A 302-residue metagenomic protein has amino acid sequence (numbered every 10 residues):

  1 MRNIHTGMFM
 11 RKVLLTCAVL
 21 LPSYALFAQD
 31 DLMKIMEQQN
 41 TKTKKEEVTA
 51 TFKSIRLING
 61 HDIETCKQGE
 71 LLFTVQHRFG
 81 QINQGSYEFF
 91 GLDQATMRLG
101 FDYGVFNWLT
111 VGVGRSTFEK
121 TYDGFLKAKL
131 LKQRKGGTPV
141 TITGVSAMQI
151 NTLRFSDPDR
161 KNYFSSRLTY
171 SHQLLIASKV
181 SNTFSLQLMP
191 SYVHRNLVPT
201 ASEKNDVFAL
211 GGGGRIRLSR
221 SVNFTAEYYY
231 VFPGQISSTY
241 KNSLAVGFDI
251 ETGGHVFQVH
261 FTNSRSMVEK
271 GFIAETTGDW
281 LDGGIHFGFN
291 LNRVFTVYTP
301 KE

Functional and structural regions predicted by a protein language model:
M1-L32: Bacterial Sec-dependent N-terminal signal peptides
T16-V19, K44, R220: Alpha-helical protein-protein interaction elements
Q29-K161, L168-H172, A177-L188, Y192-N196 (+3 more regions): Transmembrane beta-barrel domains of Gram-negative outer membranes and organellar outer membranes
L188-F232: A mid-sequence, solvent-exposed acidic-amphipathic segment
T239-Y240: Positively charged, low-complexity, intrinsically disordered RNA-binding extensions
